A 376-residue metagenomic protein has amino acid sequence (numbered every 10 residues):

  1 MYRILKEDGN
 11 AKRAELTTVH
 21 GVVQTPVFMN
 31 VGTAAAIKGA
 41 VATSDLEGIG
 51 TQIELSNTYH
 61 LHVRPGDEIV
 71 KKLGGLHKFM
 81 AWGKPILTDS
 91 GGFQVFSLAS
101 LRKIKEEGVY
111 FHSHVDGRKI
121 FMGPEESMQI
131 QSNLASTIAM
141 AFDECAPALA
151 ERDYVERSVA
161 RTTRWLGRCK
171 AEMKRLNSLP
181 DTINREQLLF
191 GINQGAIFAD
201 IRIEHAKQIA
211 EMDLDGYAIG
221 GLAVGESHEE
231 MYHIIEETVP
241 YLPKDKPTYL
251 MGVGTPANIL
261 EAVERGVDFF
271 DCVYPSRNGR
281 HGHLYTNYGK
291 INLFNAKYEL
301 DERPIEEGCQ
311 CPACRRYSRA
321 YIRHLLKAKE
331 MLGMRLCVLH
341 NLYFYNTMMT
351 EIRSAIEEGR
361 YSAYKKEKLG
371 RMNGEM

Functional and structural regions predicted by a protein language model:
M1-I183, A296-E299: Non-catalytic, usually N-terminal nucleic-acid engagement modules in DNA/RNA processing proteins
M1-T17, V23-M29, G39-A40, D143-L149 (+1 more regions): C-terminal extensions of enzymes
G21, E54, D89, Q131 (+5 more regions): Conserved, mostly hydrophobic/aromatic
E126, I130, R157-R168, E204 (+4 more regions): A non-catalytic, amphipathic alpha-helix used as a structural packing/dimerization or gating element in enzyme scaffolds
A135, L166, K170-M173, N177 (+4 more regions): Structural signal for hydrophobic packing residues in well-ordered secondary-structure cores of soluble enzyme domains
P147-E151, E156, G216-L222, M331-M334: Glycine- and acidic
T163, E172, L176, L188-I305: Glycine-rich phosphate/ribose-binding loops and adjacent secondary-structure elements that form binding surfaces
